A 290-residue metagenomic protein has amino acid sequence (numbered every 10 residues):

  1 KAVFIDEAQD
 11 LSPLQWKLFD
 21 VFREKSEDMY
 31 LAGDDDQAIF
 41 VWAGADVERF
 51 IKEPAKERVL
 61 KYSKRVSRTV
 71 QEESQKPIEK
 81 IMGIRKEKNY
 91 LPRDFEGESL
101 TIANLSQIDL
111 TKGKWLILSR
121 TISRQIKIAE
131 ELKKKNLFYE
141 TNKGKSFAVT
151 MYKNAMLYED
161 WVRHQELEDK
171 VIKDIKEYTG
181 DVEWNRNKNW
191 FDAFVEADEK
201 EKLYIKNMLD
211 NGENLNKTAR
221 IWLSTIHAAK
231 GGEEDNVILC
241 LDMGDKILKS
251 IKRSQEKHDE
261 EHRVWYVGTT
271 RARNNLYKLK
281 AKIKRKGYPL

Functional and structural regions predicted by a protein language model:
A2-I5, Q9-E96, A103, K112 (+9 more regions): Conserved helicase motor core of SF1/SF2 NTP-dependent helicases
R23, M151, V195-D198: Prokaryotic Sec-type signal peptides and long signal-anchor helices with extended Leu/Ile/Val-rich h-regions
K143-V162: Short alpha-helix plus adjacent loop in nuclease-associated cores
L157-Y277: Conserved helicase C-terminal RecA-like lobe
K278, I283-P289: Substrate-binding beta-hairpin/strand module that engages nucleic acids
